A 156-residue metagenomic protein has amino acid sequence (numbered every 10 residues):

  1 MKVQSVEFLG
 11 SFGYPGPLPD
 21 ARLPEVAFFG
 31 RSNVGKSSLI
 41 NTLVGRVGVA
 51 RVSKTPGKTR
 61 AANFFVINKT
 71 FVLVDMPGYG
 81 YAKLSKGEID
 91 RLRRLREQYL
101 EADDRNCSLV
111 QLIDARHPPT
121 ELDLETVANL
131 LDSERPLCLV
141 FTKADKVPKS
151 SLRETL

Functional and structural regions predicted by a protein language model:
M1-G87: Conserved G1/Walker A P-loop phosphate-binding module
L84-E88, K149-L152: Short, solvent-exposed loop/turn segments at secondary-structure boundaries
R93-L156: Conserved C-terminal guanine-recognition region of P-loop GTPase G domains, centered on the G4
